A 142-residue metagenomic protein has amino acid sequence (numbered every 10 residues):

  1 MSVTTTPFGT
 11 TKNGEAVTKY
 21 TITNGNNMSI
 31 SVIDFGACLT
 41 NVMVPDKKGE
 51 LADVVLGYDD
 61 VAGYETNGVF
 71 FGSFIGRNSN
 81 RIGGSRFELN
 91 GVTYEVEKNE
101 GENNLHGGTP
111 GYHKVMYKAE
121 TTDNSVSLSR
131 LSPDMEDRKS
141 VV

Functional and structural regions predicted by a protein language model:
M1-S140: Surface-exposed acidic/polar loop and edge beta-strand patches at domain peripheries
